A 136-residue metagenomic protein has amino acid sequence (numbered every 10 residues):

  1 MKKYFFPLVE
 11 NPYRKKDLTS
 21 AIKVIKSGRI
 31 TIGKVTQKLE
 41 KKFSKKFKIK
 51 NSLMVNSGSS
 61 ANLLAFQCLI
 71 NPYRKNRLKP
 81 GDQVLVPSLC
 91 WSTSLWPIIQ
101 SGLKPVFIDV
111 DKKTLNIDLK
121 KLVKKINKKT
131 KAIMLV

Functional and structural regions predicted by a protein language model:
M1-R29, K34: N-terminal "arm"/small-domain region of PLP-dependent enzymes with the aminotransferase-like
T19, L63, Q67, L119-N127: Amphipathic, non-transmembrane alpha-helical secondary structure
G33-Q83, P97-Q100, F107-I108: Phosphate-binding glycine-rich loop
M54, V86, A132-V136: A short beta-strand submotif of the Rossmann-like class I SAM-dependent methyltransferase core that lines
L89-L95: Conserved coil-to-alpha-helix start sites within the AMP-binding
K104-T114: Short beta-strand->loop structural element characteristic of the AMP-binding/adenylate-forming
K113-V136: Active-site phosphate-binding strand-loop segment of PLP-dependent enzymes
